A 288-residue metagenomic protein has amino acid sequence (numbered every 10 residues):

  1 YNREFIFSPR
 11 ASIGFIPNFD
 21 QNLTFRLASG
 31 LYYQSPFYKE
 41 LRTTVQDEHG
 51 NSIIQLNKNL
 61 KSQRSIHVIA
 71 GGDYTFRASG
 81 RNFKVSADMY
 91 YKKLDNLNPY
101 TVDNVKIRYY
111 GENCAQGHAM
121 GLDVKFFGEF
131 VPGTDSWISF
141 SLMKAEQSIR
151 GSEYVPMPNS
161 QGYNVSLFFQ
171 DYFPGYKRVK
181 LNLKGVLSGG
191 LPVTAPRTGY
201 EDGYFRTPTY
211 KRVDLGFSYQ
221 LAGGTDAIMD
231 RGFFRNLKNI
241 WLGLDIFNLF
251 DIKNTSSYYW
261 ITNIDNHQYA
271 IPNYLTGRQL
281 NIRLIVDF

Functional and structural regions predicted by a protein language model:
Y1, S29-S35, T44, Y74-F76 (+8 more regions): Transmembrane beta-strands of outer-membrane beta-barrel pores
Y1-N22, Q46: Signature of Gram-negative outer-membrane beta-barrel scaffolds
F5-F7, R64-V68, Q116-M120, N159-V165 (+3 more regions): Residues that define the transmembrane beta-barrel architecture of outer-membrane proteins
P9, L23-L27, V68, F83-A87 (+6 more regions): Transmembrane beta-strands of outer-membrane beta-barrel proteins
I16-N18, R26, G30, E40 (+3 more regions): Membrane-embedded beta-barrel scaffold of Gram-negative outer-membrane proteins
N18-T24, R77-F83, P132-G133, P174-V179 (+1 more regions): Short loop/turn motifs that connect adjacent beta-strands in outer-membrane beta-barrel proteins
Y33, G133-S136, V186-P196, Y219-F288: C-terminal beta-signal and adjacent terminal beta-strands/loops of Gram-negative outer-membrane beta-barrel proteins
Y90-K93, Y110-A195: Gram-negative outer-membrane beta-barrel transporters
